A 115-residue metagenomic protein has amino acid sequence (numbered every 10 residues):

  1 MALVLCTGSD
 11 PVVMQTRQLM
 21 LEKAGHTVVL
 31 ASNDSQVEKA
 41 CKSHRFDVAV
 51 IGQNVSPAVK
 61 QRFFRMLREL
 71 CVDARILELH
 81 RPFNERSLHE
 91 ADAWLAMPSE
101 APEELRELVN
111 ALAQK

Functional and structural regions predicted by a protein language model:
M1-P11, R17-Q18, A49, L77: Conserved acidic segment of CheY-like receiver
P11-V29: Two-component/phosphorelay signaling modules centered on CheY-like receiver
A24, V72, H89-D92: Short, structured coil segments at secondary-structure junctions
L30-V48: Acidic, metal-coordinating helix/loop segments flanking the phosphotransfer/catalytic sites of two-component signaling
N33-V37, V59, E104: Short acidic active-site motifs
K42-H44, L67-D73: Conserved phosphotransfer cores of two-component systems
V50-E69, P82: Conserved phosphotransfer microenvironments
L77-K115: Output/docking surface of receiver
